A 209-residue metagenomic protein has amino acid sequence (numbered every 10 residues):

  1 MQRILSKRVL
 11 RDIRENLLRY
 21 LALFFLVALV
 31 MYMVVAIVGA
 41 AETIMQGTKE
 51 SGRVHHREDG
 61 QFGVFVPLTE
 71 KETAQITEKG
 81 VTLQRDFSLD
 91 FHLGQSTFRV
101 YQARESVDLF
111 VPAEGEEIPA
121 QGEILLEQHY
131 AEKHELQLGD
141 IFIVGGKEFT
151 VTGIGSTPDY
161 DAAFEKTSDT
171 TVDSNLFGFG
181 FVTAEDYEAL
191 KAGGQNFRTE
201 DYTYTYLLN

Functional and structural regions predicted by a protein language model:
Q2-N209: Membrane transport/envelope proteins' first extracytoplasmic loop
